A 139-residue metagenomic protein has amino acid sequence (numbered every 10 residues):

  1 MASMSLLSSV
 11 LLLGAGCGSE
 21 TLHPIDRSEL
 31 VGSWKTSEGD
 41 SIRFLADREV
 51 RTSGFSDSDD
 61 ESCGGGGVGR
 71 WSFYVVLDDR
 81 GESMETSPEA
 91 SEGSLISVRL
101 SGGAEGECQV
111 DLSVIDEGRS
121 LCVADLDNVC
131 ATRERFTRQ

Functional and structural regions predicted by a protein language model:
M1-L7: Bacterial N-terminal signal peptides that target proteins for export
L7, L22, S28, D47 (+2 more regions): Low-complexity, intrinsically disordered short peptide segments enriched in small/polar/basic residues
L13-G16: C-terminal motif of bacterial Sec signal peptides marking the signal peptidase cleavage site
G18-E20: Bacterial signal peptide processing site
L22-I25, L30-G65: Short, solvent-exposed loop/hinge segments that bridge or flank secondary-structure elements
D40, S56-N128: Contiguous, well-ordered beta-strand patches that form the walls/edges of small beta-barrel/beta-sandwich domains
A131-R138: Short, low-complexity, Pro/Ser/Thr/Gly-rich segments in the mature regions of secreted, periplasmic
